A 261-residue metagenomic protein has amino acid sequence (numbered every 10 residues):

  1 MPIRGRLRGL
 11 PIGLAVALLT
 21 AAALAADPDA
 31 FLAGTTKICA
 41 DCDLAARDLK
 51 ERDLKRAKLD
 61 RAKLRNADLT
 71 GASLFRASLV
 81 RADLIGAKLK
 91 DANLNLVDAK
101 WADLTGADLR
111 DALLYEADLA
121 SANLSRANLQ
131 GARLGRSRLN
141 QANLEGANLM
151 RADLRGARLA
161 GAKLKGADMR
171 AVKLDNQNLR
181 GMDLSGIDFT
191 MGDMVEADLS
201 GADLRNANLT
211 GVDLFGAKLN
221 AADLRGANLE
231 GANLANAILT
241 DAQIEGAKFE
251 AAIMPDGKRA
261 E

Functional and structural regions predicted by a protein language model:
M1-R6: N-terminal secretory signal peptides that target proteins for export/translocation
G9-A21: Bacterial N-terminal signal peptides
A26-E261: Tandem repeat scaffolds
